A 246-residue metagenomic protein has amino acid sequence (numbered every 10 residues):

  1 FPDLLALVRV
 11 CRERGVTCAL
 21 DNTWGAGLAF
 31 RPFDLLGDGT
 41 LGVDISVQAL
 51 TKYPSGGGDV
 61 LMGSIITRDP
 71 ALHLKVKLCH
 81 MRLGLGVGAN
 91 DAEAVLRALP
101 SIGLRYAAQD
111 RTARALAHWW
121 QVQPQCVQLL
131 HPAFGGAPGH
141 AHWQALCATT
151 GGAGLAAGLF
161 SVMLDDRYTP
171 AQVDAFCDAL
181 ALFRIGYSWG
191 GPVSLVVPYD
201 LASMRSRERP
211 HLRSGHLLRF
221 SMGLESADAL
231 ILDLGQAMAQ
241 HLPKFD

Functional and structural regions predicted by a protein language model:
F1-V122, L130: Conserved PLP-enzyme active-site core in the AAT-like
L4, R9, R167-A171, A179 (+1 more regions): PLP-dependent enzyme catalytic core of the Aspartate aminotransferase-like
T17, I45, Q128, L159 (+1 more regions): Structural preference for beta-strand elements that scaffold enzyme active sites
G56-G57, A89-D91, G151-L155, P210-S214: Short, flexible turn/loop "capping" segments at secondary-structure junctions
V60-M62, L155-L159, G215-R219: Short, solvent-exposed beta-strand edge segments and adjacent coil->beta transition regions
V95-L104, A157-D166, R219-G223: Short, well-ordered beta-strand elements within core beta-sheets of diverse protein domains
R114-A181, I185-V193, D200-P210: Conserved small-domain helix->loop->beta segment predominantly found in fold-type I
